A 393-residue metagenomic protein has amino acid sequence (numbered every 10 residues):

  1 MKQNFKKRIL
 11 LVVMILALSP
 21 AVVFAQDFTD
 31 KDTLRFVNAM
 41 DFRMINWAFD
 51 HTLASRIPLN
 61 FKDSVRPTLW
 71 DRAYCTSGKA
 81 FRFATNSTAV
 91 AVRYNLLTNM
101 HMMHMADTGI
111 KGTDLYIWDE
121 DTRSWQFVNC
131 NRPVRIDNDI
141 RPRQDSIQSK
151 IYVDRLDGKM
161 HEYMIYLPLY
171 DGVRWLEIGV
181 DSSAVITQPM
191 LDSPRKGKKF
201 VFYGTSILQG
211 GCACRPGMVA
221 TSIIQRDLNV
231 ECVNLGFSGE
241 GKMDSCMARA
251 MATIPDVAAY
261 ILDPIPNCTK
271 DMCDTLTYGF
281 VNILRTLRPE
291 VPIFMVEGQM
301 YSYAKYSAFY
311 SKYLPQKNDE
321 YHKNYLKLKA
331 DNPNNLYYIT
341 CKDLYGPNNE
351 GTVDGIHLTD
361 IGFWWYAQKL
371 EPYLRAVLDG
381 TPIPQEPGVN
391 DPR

Functional and structural regions predicted by a protein language model:
K2-L11, V23-K199, R375-R393: N-terminal secretory targeting modules
L18-P20: N-terminal signal peptide c-region/cleavage motif recognized by signal peptidases
M102-H104, G210-M218, K312-P315: Glycine- and acidic-residue-enriched helix-capping/strand-helix junction motifs
G197-M218, S238: Catalytic nucleophile-elbow at a beta strand-turn-alpha helix junction centered on a G-D-S/GDSL motif, marking
C212, P216, I224, G241-T286 (+1 more regions): Oxyanion-hole/transition-state-stabilizing segment in secreted/luminal serine hydrolases and related acyltransferases
T221-N234, L326-K327: Short helix-loop-beta junction
D274, D360-E371: Short, amphipathic alpha-helical "lid/cap" segments that border enzyme active or binding sites
Y301-I339, W365, P384: Substrate-gating cap/lid alpha-helix
